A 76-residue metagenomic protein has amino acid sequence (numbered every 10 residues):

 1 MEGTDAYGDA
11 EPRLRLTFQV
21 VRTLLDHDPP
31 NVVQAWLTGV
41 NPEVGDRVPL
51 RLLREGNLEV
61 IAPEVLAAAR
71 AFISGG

Functional and structural regions predicted by a protein language model:
M1-G76: Non-transmembrane "mature" sequence context
